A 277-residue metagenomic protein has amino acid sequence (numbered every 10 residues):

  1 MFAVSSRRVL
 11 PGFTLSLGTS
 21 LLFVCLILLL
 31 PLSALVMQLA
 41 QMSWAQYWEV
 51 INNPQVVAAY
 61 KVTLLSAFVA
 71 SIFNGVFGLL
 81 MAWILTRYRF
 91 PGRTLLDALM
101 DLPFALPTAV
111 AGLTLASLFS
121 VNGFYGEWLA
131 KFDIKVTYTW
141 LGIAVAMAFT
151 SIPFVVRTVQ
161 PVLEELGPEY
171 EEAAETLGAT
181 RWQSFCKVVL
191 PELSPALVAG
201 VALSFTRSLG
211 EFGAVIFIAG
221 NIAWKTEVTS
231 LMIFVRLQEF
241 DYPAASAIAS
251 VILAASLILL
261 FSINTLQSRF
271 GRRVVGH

Functional and structural regions predicted by a protein language model:
M1-R7, W48: Membrane-topology segments of multi-pass transport proteins
R8-S43, N52-E164, V188-G213, F217 (+2 more regions): Membrane-water interface segments at the C-terminal ends of transmembrane alpha-helices in multi-pass inner-membrane
A45-N52, A223-L237: Short hydrophobic, aromatic-rich alpha-helical segments embedded in or entering the lipid bilayer of multi-pass
T158-E172, T180-R181: Membrane-helix/interface signature in polytopic inner-membrane proteins
A173-A174, A245: Key positions in alpha-helical "signaling/recognition" and NTPase switch elements
L177-G178, P191: Glycine/proline-centered hinge or cleavage motifs at structural transition points of membrane proteins
S184-F185: Conserved acidic donor-binding loop of glycosyltransferase catalytic domains
Q267-H277: Short cytosolic juxtamembrane segments of multi-pass membrane proteins
